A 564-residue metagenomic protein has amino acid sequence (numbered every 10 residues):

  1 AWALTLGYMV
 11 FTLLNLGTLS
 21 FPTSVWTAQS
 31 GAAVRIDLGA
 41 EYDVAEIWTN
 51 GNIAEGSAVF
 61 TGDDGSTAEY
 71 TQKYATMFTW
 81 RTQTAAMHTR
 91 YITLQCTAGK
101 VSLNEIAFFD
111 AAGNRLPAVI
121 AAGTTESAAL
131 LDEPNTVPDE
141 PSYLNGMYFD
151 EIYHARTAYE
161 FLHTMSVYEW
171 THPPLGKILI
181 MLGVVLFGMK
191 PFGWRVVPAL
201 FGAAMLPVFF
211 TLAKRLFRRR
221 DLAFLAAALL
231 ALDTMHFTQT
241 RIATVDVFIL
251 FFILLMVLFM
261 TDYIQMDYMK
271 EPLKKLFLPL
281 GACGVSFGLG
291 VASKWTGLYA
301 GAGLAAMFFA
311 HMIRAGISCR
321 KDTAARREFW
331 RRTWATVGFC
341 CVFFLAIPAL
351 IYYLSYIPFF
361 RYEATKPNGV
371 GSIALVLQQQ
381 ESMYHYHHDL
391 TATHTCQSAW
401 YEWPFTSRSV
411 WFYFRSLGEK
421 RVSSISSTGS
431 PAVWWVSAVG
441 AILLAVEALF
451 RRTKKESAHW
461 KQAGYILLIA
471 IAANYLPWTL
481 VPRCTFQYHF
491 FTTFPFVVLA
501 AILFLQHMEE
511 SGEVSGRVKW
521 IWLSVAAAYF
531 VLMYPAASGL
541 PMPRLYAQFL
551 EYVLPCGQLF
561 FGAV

Functional and structural regions predicted by a protein language model:
A1, V10-I36, A128, S142 (+8 more regions): Transmembrane helical bundles and short interhelical boundary loops of multi-pass, membrane-embedded
G113-A158, F329, P348-T406, R544-A547 (+1 more regions): Aromatic-rich transmembrane-lumenal/periplasmic boundary elements in polytopic membrane proteins
I152-L162, S166-M189, L200, P358 (+2 more regions): Short hydrophobic/aromatic helix or loop-helix immediately within or flanking a transmembrane segment in polytopic
F192, V196-F217, L255-F259: Transmembrane-helix motifs of polytopic, lipid-linked glycan transferases
W194, P198, M235-F248, S293-T296: Short acidic/glycine- and proline-prone juxtamembrane loop motifs at membrane-interface regions of multi-pass membrane
A204, F209-L232, L250-F251, M269-K275: Transmembrane-helix signature of polytopic, membrane-embedded enzymes that assemble or transfer cell-envelope glycans
V208, F248-L273, V285-F287, A305 (+2 more regions): Specific aromatic-rich, kink-prone transmembrane helix
A226-A231, T238, L258, F287 (+1 more regions): Short helix- or helix-capping micro-motifs that position conserved polar/aromatic residues at function-defining sites
